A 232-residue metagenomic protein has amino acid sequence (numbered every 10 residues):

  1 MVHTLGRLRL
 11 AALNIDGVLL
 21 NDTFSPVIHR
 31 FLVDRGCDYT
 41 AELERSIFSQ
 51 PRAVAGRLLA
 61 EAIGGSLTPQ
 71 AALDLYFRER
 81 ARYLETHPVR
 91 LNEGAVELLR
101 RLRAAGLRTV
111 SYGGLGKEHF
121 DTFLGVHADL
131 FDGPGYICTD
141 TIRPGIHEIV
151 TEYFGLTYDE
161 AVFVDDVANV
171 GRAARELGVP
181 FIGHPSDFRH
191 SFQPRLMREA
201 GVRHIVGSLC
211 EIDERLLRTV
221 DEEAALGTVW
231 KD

Functional and structural regions predicted by a protein language model:
M1-L13, L217, D221-D232: Non-catalytic pre-domain segments flanking phosphatase-related domains
M1-R45: Active-site neighborhood of HAD-like aspartate-dependent phosphohydrolases
T4-G6, A104-L107, V150-E160, T219-E223: Glycine-rich phosphate-binding loop signature in dinucleotide/nucleotide-binding domains
I28-V33, P51-L67, T151: Helix-loop "lid/cap" segments that line or gate small-molecule binding pockets
A81-V110, R143-P144: Short, acidic loop-to-helix structural element flanking the phosphoryl-transfer center in phosphate-processing enzymes
L115-V162, A168-R172, E176, F192-Q193: Substrate-recognition "cap/lid" segment bordering the active-site pocket of phosphatases
G135-T139, R203-I212: Short acidic-hydrophobic, aromatic-tinged amphipathic segments that line or gate anion-handling sites
F163-V206: Acidic, Mg2+-coordinating phosphoryl-transfer loop and its flanking beta/alpha structural elements, shared across
